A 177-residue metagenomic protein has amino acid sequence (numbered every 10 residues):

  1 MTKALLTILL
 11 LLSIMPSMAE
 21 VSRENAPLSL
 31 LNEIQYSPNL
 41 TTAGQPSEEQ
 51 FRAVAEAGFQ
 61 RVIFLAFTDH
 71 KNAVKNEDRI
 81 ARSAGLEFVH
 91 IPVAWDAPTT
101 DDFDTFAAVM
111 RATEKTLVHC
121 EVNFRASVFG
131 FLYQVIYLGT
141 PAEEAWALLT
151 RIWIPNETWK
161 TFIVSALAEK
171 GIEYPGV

Functional and structural regions predicted by a protein language model:
M1-A4: Positively charged n-region of N-terminal signal peptides that target proteins for export
I14-M15: N-terminal signal peptide c-region/cleavage motif recognized by signal peptidases
M18-L117, V128-V177: Cys-dependent protein tyrosine phosphatase-like superfamily
C120: Short cysteine clusters
N123: Substrate/cofactor-recognition hotspot
